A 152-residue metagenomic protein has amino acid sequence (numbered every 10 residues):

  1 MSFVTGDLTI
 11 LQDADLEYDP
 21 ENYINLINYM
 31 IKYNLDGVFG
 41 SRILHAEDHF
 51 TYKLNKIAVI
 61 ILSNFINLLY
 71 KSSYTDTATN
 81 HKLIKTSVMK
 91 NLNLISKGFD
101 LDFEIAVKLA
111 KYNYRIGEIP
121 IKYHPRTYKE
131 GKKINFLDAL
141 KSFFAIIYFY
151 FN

Functional and structural regions predicted by a protein language model:
M1-F3, L8, P20-F99, P125-F144 (+1 more regions): Acceptor/aglycone-binding surface of glycosyltransferases and processive sugar-polymer synthases
D15-E17: A short, conserved beta-strand element in the Rossmann-like catalytic core that flanks the donor/metal-binding loop
S73, I95-K97, V107-H124: Catalytic donor-sugar/metal-binding loop of nucleotide-sugar-dependent glycosyltransferases
E104: Cell-envelope/extracellular polymer assembly enzymes that use nucleotide-activated donors
